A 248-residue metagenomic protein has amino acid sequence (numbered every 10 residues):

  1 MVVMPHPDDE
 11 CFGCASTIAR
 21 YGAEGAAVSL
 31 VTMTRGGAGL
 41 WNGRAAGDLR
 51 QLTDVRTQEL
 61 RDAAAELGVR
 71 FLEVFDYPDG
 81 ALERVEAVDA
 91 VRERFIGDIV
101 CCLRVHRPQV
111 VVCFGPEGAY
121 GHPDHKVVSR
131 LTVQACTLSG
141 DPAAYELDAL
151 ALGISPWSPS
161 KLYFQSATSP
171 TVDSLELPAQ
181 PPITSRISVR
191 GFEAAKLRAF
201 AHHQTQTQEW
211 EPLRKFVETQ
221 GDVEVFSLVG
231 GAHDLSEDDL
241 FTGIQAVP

Functional and structural regions predicted by a protein language model:
M1, R84-P248: Metal-dependent de-N-acetylase/amidase catalytic core
M1-V105, Q134, D141, S236: Active-site rim/loop-helix segments in enzyme catalytic domains that contact anionic ligands
